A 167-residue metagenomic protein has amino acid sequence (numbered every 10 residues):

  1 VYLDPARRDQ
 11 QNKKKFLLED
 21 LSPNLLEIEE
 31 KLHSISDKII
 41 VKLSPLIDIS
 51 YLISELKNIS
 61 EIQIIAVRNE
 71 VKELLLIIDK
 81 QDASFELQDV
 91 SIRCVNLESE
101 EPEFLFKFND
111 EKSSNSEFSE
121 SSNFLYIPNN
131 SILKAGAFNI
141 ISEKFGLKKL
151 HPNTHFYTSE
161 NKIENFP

Functional and structural regions predicted by a protein language model:
Y2, R7-P167: Class I S-adenosyl-L-methionine
